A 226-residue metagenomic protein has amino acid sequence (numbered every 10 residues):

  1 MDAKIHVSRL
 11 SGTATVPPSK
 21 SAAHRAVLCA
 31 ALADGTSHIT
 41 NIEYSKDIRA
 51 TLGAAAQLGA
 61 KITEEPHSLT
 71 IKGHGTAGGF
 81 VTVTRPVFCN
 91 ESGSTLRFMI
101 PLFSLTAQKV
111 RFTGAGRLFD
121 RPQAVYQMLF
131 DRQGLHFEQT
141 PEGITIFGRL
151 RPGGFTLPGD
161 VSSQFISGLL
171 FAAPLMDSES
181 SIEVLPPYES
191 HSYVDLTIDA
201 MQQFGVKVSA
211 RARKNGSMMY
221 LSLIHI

Functional and structural regions predicted by a protein language model:
M1-I224: Structural preference for solvent-exposed beta-strand-turn elements and adjacent flexible terminal/loop segments within
